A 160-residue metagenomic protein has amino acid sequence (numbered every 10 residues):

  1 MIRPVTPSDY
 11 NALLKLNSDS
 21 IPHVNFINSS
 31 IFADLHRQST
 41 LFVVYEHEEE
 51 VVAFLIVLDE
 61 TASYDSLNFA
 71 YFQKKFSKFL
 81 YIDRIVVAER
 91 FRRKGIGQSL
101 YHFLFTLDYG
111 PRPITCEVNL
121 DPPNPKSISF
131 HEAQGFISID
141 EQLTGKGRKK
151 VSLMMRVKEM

Functional and structural regions predicted by a protein language model:
M1-L13: A short beta-loop-alpha structural element at the N-terminal edge of CoA-dependent acyl/N-acetyltransferase catalytic
T40-D59: Conserved beta-hairpin
I56-R84: Conserved acyl-donor/pantetheine-binding loop and adjacent beta-alpha core of acyl/acetyltransferases and related
D83-R92, N119-D121: A short, internal acetyl-CoA/4′-phosphopantetheine-binding micro-motif in the GNAT/acyltransferase core
V87, R93-T106, A133: Conserved acetyl-CoA-binding loop-helix of GNAT-fold acetyltransferases
D108-L120: Conserved GNAT acetyl-CoA-binding A-motif
D121-D140: Conserved active-site alpha-helix within GNAT-family acetyltransferase domains
L143-M160: C-terminal "cap" of GNAT-fold acetyltransferases
